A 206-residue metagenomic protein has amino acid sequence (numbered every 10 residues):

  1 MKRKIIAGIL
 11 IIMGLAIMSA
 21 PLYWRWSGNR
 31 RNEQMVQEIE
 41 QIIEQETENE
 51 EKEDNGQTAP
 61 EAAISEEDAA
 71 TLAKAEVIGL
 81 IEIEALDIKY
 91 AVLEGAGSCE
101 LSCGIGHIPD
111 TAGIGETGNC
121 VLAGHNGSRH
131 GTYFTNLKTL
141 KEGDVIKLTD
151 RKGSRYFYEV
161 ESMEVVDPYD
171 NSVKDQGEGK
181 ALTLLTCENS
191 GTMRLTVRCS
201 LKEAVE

Functional and structural regions predicted by a protein language model:
K4, G8-E206: Solvent-exposed, non-transmembrane regions of membrane-associated and secreted proteins
